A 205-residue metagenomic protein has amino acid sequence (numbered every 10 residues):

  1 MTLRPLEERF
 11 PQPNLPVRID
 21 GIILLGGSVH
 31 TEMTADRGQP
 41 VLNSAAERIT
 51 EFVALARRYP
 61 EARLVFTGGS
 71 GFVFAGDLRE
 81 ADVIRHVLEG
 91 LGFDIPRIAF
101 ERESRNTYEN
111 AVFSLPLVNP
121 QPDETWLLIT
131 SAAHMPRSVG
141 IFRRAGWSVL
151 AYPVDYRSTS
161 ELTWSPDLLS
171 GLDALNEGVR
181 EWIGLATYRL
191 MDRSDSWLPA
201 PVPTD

Functional and structural regions predicted by a protein language model:
M1-L172: A structural signal for short, hydrophobic/glycine-enriched beta-strand patches
P5, L175-W197: A transmembrane-helix-recognition feature enriched in membrane-embedded lipid enzymes and envelope glyco-/phospholipid
Q12, T204-D205: Residue-level signal for protein termini and structural transition zones
W197, P203-T204: Trafficking entry modules
